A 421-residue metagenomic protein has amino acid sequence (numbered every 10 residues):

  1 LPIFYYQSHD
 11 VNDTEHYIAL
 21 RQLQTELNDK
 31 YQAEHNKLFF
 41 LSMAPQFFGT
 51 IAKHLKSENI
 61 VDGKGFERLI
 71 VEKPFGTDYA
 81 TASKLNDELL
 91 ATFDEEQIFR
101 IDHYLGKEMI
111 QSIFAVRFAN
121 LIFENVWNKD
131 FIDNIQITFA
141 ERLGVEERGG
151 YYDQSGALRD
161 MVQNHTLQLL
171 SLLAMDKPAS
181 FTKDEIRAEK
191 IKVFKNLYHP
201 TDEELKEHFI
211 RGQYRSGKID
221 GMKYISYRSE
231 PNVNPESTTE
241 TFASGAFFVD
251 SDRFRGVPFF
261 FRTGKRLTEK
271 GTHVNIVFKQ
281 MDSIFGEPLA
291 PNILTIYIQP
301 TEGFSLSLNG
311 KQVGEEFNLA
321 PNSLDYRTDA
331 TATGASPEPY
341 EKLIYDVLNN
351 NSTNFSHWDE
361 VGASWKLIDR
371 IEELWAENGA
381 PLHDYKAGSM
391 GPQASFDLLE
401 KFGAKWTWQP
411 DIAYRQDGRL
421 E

Functional and structural regions predicted by a protein language model:
L1-V71, F75-E421: Secretory/organelle targeting and membrane-embedding segments
